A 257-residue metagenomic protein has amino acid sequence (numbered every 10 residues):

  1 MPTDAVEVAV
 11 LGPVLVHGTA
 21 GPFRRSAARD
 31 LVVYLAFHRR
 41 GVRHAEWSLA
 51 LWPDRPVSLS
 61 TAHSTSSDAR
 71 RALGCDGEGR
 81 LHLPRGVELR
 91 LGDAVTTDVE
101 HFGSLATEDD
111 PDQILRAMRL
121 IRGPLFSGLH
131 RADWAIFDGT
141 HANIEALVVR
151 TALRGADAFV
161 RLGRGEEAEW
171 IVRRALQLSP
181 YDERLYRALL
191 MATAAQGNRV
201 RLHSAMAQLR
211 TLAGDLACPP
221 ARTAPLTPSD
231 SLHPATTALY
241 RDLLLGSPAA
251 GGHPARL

Functional and structural regions predicted by a protein language model:
M1-A27, H82-V87, P254-L257: Short boundary/linker motifs that mark transitions into or out of structured domains
E7-A9, R40, R119: Residues that recognize and position ribonucleotide moieties
V16, W47, A69, A117 (+1 more regions): Conserved RecA-like P-loop NTPase ATPase core
G21, F37, W52-L59, G86-L257: Intrinsically disordered, charged and Pro/Gly-enriched terminal/linker segments that flank large helical-solenoid
G21-L51, A69, R184-R187: Short amphipathic alpha-helical recognition elements used for nucleic-acid or partner binding across transcription
V57-D68: Short amphipathic alpha-helical interaction segments
S66-G77, R210: C-terminal flanking helix
C75-G79, L162-G165: Surface-exposed helix-capping loop/turn segments at secondary-structure junctions
